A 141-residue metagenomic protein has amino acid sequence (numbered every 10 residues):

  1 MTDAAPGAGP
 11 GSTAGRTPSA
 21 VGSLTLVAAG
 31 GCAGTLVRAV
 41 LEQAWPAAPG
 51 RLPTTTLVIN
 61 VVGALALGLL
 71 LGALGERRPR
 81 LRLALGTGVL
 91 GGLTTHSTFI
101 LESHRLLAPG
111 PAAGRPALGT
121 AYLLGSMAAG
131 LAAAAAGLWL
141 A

Functional and structural regions predicted by a protein language model:
M1-A141: Membrane-interface helix-loop junctions in multi-pass transporters/channels
